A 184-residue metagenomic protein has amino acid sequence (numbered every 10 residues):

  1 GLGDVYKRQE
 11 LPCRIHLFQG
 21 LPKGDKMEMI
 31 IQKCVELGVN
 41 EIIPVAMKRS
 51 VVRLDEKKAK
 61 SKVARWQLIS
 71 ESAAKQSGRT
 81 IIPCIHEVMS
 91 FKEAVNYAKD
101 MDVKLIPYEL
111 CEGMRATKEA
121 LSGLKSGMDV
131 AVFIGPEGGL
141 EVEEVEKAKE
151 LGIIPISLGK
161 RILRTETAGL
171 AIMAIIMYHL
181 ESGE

Functional and structural regions predicted by a protein language model:
G1-Y6: Short, small-residue-biased leader/transition segments that mark boundaries at the very start of proteins
K7-I106: RNA substrate-binding interface of SAM-dependent RNA methyltransferases
L21, P136, E166-T167: Conserved residues at beta->alpha junctions
K26, S90, G139, T167-A168: Residue-level recognition of oxygen-bearing side chains
A59-V63, G123, A174-I175: Short, hinge-like loop/turn segments at secondary-structure boundaries
S90-V95, E112-R115, L163: A short acidic, often aromatic-flanked loop/helix-cap motif at beta-alpha or helix-coil junctions that lines enzyme
K104-G139, E143-E144, I153-I156: Active-site/ligand-binding-proximal alpha/beta "capping" segment
E141-E184: Structured adenosyl-cofactor binding patch, chiefly the S-adenosyl-L-methionine
